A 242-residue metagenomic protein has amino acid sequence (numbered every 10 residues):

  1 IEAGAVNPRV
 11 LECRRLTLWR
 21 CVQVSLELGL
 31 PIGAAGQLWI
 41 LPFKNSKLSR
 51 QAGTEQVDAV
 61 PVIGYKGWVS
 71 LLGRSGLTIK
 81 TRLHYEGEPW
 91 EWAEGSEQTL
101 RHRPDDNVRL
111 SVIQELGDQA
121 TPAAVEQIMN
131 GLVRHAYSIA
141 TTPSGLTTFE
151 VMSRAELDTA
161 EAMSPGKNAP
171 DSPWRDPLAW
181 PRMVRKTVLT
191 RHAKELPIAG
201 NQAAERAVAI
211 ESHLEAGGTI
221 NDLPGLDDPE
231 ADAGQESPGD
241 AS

Functional and structural regions predicted by a protein language model:
I1-A199: Binding-interface segments
A203-S242: Glycine- and charge-rich intrinsically disordered segments
